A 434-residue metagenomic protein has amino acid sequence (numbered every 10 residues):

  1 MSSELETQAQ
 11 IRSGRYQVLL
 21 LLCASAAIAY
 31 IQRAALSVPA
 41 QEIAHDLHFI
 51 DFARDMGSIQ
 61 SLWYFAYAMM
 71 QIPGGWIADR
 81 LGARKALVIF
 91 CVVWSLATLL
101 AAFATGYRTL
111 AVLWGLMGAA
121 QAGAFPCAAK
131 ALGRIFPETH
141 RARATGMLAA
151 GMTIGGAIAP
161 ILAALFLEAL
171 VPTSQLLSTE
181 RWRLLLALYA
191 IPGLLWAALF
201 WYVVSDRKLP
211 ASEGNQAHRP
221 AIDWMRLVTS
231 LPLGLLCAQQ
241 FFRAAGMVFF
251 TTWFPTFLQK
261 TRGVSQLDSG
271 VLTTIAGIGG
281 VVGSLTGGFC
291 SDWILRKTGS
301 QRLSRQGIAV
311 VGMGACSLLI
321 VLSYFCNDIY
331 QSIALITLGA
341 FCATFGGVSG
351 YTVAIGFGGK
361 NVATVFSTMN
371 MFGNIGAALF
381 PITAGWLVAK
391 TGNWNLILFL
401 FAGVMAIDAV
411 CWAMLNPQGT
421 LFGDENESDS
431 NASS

Functional and structural regions predicted by a protein language model:
E4-I11, R207-C237, T261: Juxtamembrane intracellular "pre-TM" segments in multi-pass secondary transporters
L36-S37, S230-G287, G347, Y351: Extracytoplasmic gate region of multi-pass secondary transporters
P39-A68: Extracellular/periplasmic helix-loop-helix junction of adjacent transmembrane segments in MFS-like secondary
H48, G82, F103-T109, A120 (+3 more regions): Helix-breaking motifs and short loop linkers at transmembrane-helix boundaries and internal kinks in secondary membrane
M69-R108: Conserved MFS/SLC helix-loop-helix module at the cytosolic interface between two early adjacent transmembrane helices
K85-L99, R302-V321: Structural signature of the two symmetry-related core transmembrane helices
L113-M152: Cytoplasmic helix-loop-helix junction between adjacent transmembrane helices in 12-TM secondary transporters
L148-Y202: Helix-loop-helix hairpin linking two adjacent transmembrane segments in secondary transporters
